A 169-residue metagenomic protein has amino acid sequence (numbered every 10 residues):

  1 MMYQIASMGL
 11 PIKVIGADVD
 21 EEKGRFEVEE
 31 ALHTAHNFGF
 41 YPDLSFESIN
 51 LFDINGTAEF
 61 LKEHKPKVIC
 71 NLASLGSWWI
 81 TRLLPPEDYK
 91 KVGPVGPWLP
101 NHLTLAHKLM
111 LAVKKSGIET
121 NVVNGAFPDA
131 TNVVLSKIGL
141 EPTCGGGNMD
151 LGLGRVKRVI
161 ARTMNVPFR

Functional and structural regions predicted by a protein language model:
I5: Aromatic pocket-lining residues of Rossmann-like dinucleotide-binding sites
M8, K13-Y41: Glycine-rich phosphate-binding loop and adjoining beta1-alpha1-beta2 segment of Rossmann-like nucleotide-binding folds
A35-D53: Rossmann-fold cofactor-recognition segment
S48, L72-W78: Conserved NAD(P)H cofactor-binding loop of Rossmann-fold oxidoreductase domains
S48-H64: Conserved Rossmann-fold cofactor-binding substructure of NAD(P)-dependent oxidoreductases
L61, K65-A73: N-terminal Rossmann-like NAD(P) cofactor-binding module of classical short-chain dehydrogenase/reductase
L83-K137: Rossmann-fold NAD(P)-binding glycine/threonine-rich loop
G154-R169: Substrate/ligand-engaging "lid" and interaction regions
